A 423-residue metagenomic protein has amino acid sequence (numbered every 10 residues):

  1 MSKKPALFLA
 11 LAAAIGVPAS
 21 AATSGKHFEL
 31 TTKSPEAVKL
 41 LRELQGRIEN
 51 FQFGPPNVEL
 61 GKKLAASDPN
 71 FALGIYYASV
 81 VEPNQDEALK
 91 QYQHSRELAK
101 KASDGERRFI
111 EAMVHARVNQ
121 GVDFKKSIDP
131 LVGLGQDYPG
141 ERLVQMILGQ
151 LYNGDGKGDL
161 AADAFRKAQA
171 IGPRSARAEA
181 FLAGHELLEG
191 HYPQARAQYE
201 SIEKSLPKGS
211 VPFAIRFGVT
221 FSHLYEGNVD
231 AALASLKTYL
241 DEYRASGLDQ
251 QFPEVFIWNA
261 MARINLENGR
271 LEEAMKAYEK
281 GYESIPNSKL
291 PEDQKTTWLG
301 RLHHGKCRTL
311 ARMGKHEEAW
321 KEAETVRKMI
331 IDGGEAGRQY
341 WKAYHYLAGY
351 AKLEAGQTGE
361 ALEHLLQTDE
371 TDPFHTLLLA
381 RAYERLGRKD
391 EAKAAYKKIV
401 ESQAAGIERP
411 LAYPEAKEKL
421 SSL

Functional and structural regions predicted by a protein language model:
K33-K63, S67, I110-G133, D137 (+1 more regions): Alpha-helical segment of the N-proximal tetratricopeptide repeat
V38, L73, E106, L143 (+8 more regions): Start-of-helix register in tetratricopeptide repeats
R42, Y77, I110-V114, I147 (+11 more regions): "A position-specific structural signal for the A-helix of alpha-solenoid helical repeats
R47-I48, I75, E82, H115 (+7 more regions): Residue at a conserved register position within TPR or TPR-like alpha-solenoid repeats
N50-F51, A78, E82-Q85, V118-G121 (+7 more regions): Structural motif corresponding to the intra-repeat A-B loop/turn of tetratricopeptide repeats
P56-N57, A88, S127, A161 (+6 more regions): Single-residue signature of alpha-solenoid repeat helices
K62-S67, R96-A102, V132-Y138, K167-R174 (+6 more regions): Solenoid-like repeat scaffolds
I110-V118, G149-Q150, I331-E370: Alpha-helical adaptor scaffolds
